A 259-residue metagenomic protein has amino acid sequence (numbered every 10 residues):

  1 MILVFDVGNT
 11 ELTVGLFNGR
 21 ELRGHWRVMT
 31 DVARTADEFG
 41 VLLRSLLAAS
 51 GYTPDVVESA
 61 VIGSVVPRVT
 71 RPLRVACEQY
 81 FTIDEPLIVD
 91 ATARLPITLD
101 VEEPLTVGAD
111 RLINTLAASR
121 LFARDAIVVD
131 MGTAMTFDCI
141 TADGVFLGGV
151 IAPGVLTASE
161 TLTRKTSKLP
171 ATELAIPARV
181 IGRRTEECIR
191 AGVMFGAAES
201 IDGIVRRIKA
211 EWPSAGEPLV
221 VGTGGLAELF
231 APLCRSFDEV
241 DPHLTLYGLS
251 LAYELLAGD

Functional and structural regions predicted by a protein language model:
I2-A48, G144-P170, A175-R179, E187: Short glycine-rich, Thr/Ser-proximal phosphate-binding strand/loop in the N-terminal lobe of ATP-dependent enzymes
I2-D6, V61, A126-D130, V221: Short glycine-aspartate micro-motif
I2-V4, A158-D259: ATP-binding/phosphotransfer module of carbohydrate and carboxylate kinases, centering on a glycine-rich
A33-R34, A93-P96, L244-G248: A short acidic, often aromatic-flanked loop/helix-cap motif at beta-alpha or helix-coil junctions that lines enzyme
L43-S59, Y80, I204-P218: Phosphate/pyrophosphate-binding loops at sites that engage ATP/ADP/AMP, CoA/4′-phosphopantetheine, polyphosphate
P54, S59-R71: N-terminal low-complexity or amphipathic/hydrophobic leaders
P72-Y80, P232-R235: Short, aromatic/basic amphipathic alpha-helical patches
Y80-L87, A93-K165, M194-K209, L229 (+1 more regions): Phosphate-binding/catalytic loop of phosphoryl-transfer enzymes
